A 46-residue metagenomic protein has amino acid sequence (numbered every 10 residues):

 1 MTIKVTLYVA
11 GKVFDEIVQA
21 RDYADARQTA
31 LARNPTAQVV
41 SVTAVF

Functional and structural regions predicted by a protein language model:
M1, A24, V45-F46: A sequence-level detector of short, solvent-exposed, charge-rich linear segments
M1-F14: Short aromatic-glycine-(Arg/Gly/Cys) micro-motifs in beta-strand/loop hairpins
E16-V18: Generic detection of short hydrophobic beta-strand segments and adjacent strand-loop junctions
R33-F46: Short, mixed-charge low-complexity intrinsically disordered segments
